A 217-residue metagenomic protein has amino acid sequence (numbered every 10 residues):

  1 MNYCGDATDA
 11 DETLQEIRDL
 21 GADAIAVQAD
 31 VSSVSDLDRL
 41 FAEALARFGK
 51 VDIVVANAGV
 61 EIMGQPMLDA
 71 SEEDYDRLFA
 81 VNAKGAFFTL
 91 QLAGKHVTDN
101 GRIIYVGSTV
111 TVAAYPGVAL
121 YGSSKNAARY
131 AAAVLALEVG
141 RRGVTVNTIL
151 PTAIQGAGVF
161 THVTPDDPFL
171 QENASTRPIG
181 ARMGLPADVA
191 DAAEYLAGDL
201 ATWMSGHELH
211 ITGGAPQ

Functional and structural regions predicted by a protein language model:
D11, R141, T148, A153-P178 (+1 more regions): A glycine/serine/threonine-rich, flexible loop-to-helix segment that serves as the NAD(P) cofactor-binding "lid"
G49, G140, T145, M204-G206: Short, small/polar-rich loop/turn modules that mediate ligand/substrate recognition or access, typified
E61-G64, A113, E194, S205-Q217: Short C-terminal tail/terminal secondary-structure segment of NAD(P)H-dependent dehydrogenase/reductase domains
Q65-M67, S71-D76, L170-A174: Substrate-binding pocket helix/loop in short-chain dehydrogenase/reductase
L90, S124: Active-site helix of classical SDR
K95, L137-E138, T202: Alpha-helical segment proximal to the catalytic Tyr-Lys
S108: Residue(s) in the substrate-gating loop at a strand-loop-helix junction that position the organic substrate next
